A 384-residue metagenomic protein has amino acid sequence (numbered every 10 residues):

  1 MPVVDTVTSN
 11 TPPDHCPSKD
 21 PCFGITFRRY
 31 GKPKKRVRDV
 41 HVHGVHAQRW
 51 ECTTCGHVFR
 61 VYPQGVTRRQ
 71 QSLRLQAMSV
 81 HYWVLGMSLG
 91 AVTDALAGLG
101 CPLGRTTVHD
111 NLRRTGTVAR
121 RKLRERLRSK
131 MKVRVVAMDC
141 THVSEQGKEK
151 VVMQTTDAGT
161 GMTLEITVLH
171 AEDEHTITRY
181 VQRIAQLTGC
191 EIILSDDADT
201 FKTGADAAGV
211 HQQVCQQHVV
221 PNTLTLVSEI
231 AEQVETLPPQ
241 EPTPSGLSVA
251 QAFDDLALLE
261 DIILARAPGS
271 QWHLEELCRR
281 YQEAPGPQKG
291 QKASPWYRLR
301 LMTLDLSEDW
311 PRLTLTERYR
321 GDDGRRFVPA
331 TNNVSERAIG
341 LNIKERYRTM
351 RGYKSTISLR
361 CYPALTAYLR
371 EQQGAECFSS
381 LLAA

Functional and structural regions predicted by a protein language model:
P2-H15, V40-H46: Short, flexible, mixed-charge glycine/proline-rich loop motifs that serve as phosphate/nucleic-acid-contacting
C16-D20, C52-C55: Short cysteine-rich clusters marking metal-coordination/redox-active sites
K19-I25, V58, A95: Cys/His-rich metal-chelating microdomains
T26-V84: Basic, short loop/linker segments at the boundary and entry of helix-turn-helix/winged-helix-like folds
E51, G98-G204, H211: RNase H-like nuclease fold core
L85-L96: Short, charged amphipathic recognition helices of the HTH superfamily and cognate SANT/SANTA-like modules
S195-A198, K202, P242-A384: Acidic/histidine-rich catalytic cores and adjacent linkers of DNA breakage/strand-transfer/modification proteins
S195-Q240: Conserved beta-strand -> loop -> alpha-helix junction used to position metal-binding or nucleic-acid-contacting
